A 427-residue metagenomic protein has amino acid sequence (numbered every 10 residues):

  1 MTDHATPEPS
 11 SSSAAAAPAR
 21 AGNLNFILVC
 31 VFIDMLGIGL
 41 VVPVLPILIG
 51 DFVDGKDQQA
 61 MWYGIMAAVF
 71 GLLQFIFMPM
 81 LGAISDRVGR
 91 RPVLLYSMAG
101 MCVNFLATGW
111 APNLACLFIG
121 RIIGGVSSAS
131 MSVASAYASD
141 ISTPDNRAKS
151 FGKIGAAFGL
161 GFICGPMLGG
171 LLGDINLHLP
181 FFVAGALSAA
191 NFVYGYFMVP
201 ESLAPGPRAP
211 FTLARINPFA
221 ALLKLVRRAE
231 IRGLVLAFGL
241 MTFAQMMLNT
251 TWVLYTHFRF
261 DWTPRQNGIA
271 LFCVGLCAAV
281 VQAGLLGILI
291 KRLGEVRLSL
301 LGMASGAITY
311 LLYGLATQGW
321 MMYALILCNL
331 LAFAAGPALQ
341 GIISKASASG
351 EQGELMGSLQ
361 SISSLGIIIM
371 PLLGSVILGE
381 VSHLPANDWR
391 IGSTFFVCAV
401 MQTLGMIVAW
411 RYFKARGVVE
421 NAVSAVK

Functional and structural regions predicted by a protein language model:
S10-A21, P200-A237, R259, V426-K427: Juxtamembrane intracellular "pre-TM" segments in multi-pass secondary transporters
V44-A60, T250-N267: Short amphipathic helix-loop junctions that connect adjacent transmembrane helices in Major Facilitator Superfamily/SLC
F75-L114: Conserved MFS/SLC helix-loop-helix module at the cytosolic interface between two early adjacent transmembrane helices
F77-G89, V281-E295, L378: Helix-to-loop junctions at the C-terminal end of transmembrane segments in multipass secondary transporters
G120-G159: Cytoplasmic helix-loop-helix junction between adjacent transmembrane helices in 12-TM secondary transporters
A157-F197: Helix-loop-helix hairpin linking two adjacent transmembrane segments in secondary transporters
G173-G185, V376-V400: A membrane-interface helix-boundary motif in multi-pass transporters
V296-L339: C-terminal transmembrane helical hairpin of 12-TM major facilitator-type secondary transporters
